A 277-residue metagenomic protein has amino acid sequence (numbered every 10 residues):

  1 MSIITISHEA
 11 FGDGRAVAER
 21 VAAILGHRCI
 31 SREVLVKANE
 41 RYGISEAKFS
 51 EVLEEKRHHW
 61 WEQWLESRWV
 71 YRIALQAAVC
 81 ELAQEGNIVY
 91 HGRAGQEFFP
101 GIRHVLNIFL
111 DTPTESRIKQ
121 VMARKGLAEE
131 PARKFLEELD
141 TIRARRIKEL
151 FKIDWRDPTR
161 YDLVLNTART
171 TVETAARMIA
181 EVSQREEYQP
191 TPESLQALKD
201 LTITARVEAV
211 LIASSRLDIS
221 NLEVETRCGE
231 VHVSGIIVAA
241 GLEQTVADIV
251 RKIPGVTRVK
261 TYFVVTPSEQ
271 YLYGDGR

Functional and structural regions predicted by a protein language model:
M1-I3: Extreme N-terminal starter segment of soluble prokaryotic enzymes
T5-E19: Glycine-rich phosphate-binding P-loop
I24-I30: Post-Walker A helix-loop "phosphate-sensing" segment adjacent to the P-loop in P-loop NTPases
L35-Y90, L127: ATP-dependent small-molecule kinase phosphotransfer cores that center on conserved nucleotide phosphate-binding segments
E66, A94-Q96, T170: Short glycine-rich anion-binding loops that position phosphate/pyrophosphate groups of nucleotides and phosphorylated
N87-R124: ATP-dependent NMP and nucleoside kinases share a basic, alpha-helical "lid"
G101, T112, K119-A123, L139-D140 (+3 more regions): N-terminal targeting leaders
